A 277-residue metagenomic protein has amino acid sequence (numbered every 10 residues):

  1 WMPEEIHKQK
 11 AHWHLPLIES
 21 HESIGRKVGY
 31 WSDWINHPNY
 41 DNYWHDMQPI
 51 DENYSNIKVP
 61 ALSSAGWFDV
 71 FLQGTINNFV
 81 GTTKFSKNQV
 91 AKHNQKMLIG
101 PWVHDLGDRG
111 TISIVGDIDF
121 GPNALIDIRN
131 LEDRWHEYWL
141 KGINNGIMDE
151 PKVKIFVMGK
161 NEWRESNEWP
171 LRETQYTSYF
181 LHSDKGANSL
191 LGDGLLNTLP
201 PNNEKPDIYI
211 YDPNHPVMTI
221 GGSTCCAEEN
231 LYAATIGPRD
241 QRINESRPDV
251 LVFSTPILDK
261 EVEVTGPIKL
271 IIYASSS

Functional and structural regions predicted by a protein language model:
W1-N56: Accessory cap/linker subdomain of secreted extracellular hydrolases
A11-I18, G107, I112-S277: C-terminal, loop-rich substrate-recognition/catalytic regions characterized by aromatic stacking residues
D46-M47, A91-P122: Catalytic cores of eukaryotic secretory-pathway lumenal/extracellular enzymes that build and remodel glycoconjugates
Y54-I57, Q89-K92, P170-E173: Extracellular/periplasmic catalytic domains that process cell-envelope and extracellular macromolecules
I57, S63-A65: Short beta-strand/loop motif that positions the catalytic acidic residue of the alpha/beta-hydrolase fold
W67-L72: Acidic catalytic loop of the alpha/beta-hydrolase fold
Q73-Q95: Active-site-adjacent alpha-helix of alpha/beta-hydrolase-fold enzymes
